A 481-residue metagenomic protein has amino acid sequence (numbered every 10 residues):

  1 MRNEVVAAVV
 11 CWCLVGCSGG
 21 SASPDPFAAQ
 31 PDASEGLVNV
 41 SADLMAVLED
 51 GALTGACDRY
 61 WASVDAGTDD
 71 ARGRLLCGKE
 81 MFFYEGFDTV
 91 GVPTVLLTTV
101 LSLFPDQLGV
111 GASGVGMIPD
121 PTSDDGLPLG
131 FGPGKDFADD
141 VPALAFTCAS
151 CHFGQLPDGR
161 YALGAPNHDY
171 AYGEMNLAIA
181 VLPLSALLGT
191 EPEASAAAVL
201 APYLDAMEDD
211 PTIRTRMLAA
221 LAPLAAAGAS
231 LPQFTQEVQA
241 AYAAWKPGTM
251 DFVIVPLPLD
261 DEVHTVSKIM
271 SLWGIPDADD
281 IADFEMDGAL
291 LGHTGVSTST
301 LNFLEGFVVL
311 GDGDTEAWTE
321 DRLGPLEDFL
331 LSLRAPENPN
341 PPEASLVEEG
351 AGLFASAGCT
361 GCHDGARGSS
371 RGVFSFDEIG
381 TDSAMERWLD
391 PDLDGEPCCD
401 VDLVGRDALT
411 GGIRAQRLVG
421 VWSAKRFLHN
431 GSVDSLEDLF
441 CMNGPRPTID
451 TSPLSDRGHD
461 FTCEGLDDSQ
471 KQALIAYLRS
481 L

Functional and structural regions predicted by a protein language model:
M1-A7: Bacterial N-terminal signal peptides that target proteins for export
L14-G16: C-terminal motif of bacterial Sec signal peptides marking the signal peptidase cleavage site
S18-G20: Bacterial signal peptide processing site
P24-L481: Periplasmic c-type cytochrome electron-transfer domains
